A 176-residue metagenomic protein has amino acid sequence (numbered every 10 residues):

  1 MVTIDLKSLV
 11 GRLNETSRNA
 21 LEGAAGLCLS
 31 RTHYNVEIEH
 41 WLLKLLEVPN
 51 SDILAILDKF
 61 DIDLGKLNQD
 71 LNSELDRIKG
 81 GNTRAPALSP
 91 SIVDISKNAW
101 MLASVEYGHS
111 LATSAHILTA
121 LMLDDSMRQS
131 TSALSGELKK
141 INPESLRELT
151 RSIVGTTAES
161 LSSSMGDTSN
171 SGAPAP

Functional and structural regions predicted by a protein language model:
M1-P176: Histone-fold recognition with a strong bias for associated Lys/Arg-rich disordered tails
